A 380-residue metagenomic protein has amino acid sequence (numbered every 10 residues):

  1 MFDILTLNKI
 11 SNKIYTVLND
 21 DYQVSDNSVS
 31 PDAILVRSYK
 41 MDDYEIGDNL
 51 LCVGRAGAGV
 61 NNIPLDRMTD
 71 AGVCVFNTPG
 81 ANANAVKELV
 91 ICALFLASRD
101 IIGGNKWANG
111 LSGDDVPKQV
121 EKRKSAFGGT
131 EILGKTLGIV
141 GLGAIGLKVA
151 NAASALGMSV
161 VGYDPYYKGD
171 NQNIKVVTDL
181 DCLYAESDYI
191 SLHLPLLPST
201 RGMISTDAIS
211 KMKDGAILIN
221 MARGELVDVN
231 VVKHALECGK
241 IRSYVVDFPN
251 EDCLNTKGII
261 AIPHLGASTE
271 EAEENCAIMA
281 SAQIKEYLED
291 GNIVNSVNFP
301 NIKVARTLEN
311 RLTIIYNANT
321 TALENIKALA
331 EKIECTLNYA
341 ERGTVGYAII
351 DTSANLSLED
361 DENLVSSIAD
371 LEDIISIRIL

Functional and structural regions predicted by a protein language model:
M1-T78, A185, S205-D207, I217 (+4 more regions): An N-terminal-biased, well-structured beta-alpha scaffold segment characteristic of Rossmann-like dinucleotide-binding
Y39-Y44, V161, P165-C253, S268: Rossmann-like adenosine-cofactor binding region
A56-G57, V73-N84, D164, A222 (+1 more regions): Short beta->alpha connector loops at strand-helix junctions that form conserved, small/polar/Pro-enriched
P79-T136, N295-S296: Phosphate-binding beta-alpha-beta segment of Rossmann-like dinucleotide-binding domains, i.e., the NAD(P)
K87-K106, A153-M158, M279-N292, K327: Oxidoreductase and adenylate-handling cofactor-binding alpha/beta cores
L142-G143: Glycine-rich Rossmann-fold phosphate-binding loop(s) that bind the pyrophosphate of adenine dinucleotide cofactors
G146-L147: N-terminal Rossmann-fold NAD(P) dinucleotide-binding loop
L254, L265-L380: NAD(P)-dependent dehydrogenase/reductase Rossmann-like domain
